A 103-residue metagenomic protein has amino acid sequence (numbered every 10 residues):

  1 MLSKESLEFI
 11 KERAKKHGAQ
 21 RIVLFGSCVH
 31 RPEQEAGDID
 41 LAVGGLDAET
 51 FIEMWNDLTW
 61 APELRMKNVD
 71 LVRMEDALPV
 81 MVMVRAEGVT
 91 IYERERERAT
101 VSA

Functional and structural regions predicted by a protein language model:
M1-V23, V29-E35, G44-A103: Catalytic core of pol beta-like nucleotidyltransferases
